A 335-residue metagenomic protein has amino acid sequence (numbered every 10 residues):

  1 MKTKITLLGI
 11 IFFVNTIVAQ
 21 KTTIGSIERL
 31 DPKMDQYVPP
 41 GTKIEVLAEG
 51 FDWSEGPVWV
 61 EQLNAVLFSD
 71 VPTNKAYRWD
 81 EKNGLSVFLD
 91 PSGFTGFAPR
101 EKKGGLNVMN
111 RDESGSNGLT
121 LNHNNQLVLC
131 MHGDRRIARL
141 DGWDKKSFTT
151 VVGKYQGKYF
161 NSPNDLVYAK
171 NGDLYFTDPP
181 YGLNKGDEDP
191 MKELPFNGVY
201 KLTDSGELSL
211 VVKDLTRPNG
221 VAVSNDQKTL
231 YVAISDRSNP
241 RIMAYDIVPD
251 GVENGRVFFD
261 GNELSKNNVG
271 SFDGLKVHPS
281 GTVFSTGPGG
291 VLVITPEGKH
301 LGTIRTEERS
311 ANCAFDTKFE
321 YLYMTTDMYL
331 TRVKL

Functional and structural regions predicted by a protein language model:
M1-T22: Bacterial Sec-dependent N-terminal signal peptides
Q20-L335: Sequence-structural signature of mature extracellular/luminal beta-sheet repeat domains, prominently beta-propellers
